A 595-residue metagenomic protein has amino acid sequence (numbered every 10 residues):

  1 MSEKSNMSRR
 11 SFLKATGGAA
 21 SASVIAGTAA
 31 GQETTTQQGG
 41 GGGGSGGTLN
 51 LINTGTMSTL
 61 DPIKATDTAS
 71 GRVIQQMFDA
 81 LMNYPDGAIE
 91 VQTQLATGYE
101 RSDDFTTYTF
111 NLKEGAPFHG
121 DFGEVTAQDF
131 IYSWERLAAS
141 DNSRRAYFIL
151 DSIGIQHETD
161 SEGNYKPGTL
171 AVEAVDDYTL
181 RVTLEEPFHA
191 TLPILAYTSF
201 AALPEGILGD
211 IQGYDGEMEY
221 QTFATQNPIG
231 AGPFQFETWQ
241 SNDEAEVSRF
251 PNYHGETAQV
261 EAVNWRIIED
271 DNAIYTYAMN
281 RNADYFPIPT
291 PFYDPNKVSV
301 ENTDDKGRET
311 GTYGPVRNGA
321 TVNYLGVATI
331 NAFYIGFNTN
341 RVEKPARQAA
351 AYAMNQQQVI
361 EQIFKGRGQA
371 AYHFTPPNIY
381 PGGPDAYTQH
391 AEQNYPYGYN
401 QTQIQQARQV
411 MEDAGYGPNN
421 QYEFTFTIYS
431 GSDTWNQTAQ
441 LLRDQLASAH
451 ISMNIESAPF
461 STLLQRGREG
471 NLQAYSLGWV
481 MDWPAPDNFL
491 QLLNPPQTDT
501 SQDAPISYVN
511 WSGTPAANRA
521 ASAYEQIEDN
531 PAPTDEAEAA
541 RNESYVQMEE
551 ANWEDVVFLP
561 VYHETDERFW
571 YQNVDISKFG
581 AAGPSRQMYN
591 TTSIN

Functional and structural regions predicted by a protein language model:
F12-L13, E100-R101, L170-E173, G398-N400 (+3 more regions): Extracytoplasmic/peripheral linker and loop segments enriched in polar/acidic and small residues with frequent Thr/Pro
G17, S241, G398-I404, R408-D482 (+2 more regions): Ligand/substrate-recognition segments at binding pockets and active sites
I52-R101, I229-G230: N-terminal lobe/hinge region of extracytoplasmic solute-binding protein
P85-D86, P187-F188, L195-N264, N272-A273: Gly/Pro-rich hinge or "lid" segments in bacterial periplasmic/extracellular proteins
D129, Y147-I211: Surface-exposed binding/hinge segments that line and control ligand-binding clefts or catalytic entry sites
T222, E246-E309, S452: Ligand-site clamp/hinge motif
E343-D444, Q547, S593-I594: Append "and occasionally in soluble cytosolic enzymes with long acidic Gly/Pro-rich linkers
A447, R568-N595: Long beta-strand-rich cores associated with HINT superfamily self-processing modules
